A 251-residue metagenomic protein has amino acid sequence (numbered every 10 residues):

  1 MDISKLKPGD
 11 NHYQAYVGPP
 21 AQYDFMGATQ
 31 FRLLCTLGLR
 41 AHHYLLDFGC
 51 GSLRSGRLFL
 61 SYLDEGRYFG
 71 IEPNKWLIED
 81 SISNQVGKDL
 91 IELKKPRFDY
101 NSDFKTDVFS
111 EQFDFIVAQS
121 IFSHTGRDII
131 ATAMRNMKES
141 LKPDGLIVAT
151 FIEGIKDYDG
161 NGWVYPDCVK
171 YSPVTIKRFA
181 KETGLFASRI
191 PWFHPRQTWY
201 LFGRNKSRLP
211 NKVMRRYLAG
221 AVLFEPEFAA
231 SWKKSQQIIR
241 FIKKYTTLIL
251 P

Functional and structural regions predicted by a protein language model:
M1-L37, S52-V108, T125-T132, N136 (+1 more regions): Class I (Rossmann-like) S-adenosyl-L-methionine-dependent methyltransferase catalytic domain, capturing the SAM-binding
H42-G51: Conserved class I S-adenosyl-L-methionine
Y44, D144-L146: Short glycine-centered segments of the SAM/dcSAM-binding site in methyltransferase folds
T106-I116: A short acidic, Gly/Pro-enriched loop at the edge of an enzyme's catalytic core that lines a small-molecule cofactor
F115-D128: A short SAM/SAH-binding and catalytic strip from SAM-dependent methyltransferases
